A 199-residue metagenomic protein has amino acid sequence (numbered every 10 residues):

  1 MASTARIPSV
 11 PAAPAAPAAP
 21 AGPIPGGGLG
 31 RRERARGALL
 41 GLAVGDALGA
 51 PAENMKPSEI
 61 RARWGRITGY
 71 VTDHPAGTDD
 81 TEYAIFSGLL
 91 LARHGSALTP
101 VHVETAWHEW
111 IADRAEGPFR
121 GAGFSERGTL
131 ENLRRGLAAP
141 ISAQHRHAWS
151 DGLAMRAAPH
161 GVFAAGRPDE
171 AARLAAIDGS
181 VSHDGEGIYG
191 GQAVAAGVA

Functional and structural regions predicted by a protein language model:
M1-A199: Structured, active/binding-site neighborhoods that engage oxygen-rich ligands
